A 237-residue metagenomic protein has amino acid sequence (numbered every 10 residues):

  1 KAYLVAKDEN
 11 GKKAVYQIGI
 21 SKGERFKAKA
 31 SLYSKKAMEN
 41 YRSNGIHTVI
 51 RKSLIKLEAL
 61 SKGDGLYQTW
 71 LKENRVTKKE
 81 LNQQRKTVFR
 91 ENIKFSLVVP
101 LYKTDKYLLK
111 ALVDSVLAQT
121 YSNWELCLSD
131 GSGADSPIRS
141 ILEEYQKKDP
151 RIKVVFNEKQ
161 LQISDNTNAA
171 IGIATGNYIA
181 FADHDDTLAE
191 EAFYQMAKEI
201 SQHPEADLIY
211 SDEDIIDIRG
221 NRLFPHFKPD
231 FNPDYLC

Functional and structural regions predicted by a protein language model:
K1-T48, E80-L81, R85-N92, K110: Basic, ligand-binding patches in group-transfer machinery, especially extracytoplasmic/periplasmic segments
I46-L117: N-proximal low-complexity "stem/linker" segments adjacent to membrane-targeting elements
L117-Q160: Acidic donor-binding segment of Leloir-type glycosyltransferases
N157-A174: Glycine-rich, basic loop-to-helix element that forms the pyrophosphate-binding segment of sugar-nucleotide handling
I179: Short aromatic/hydrophobic "clamp" motif used to bind/position activated sugar donors
D183-T187, D212: The conserved acidic donor/metal-binding loop of glycosyltransferases
E191-L223: Conserved donor NDP-sugar-binding/catalytic core segment of glycosyltransferases
N221-C237: Short, flexible, basic/aromatic active-site loop/helix in glycosyltransferases
